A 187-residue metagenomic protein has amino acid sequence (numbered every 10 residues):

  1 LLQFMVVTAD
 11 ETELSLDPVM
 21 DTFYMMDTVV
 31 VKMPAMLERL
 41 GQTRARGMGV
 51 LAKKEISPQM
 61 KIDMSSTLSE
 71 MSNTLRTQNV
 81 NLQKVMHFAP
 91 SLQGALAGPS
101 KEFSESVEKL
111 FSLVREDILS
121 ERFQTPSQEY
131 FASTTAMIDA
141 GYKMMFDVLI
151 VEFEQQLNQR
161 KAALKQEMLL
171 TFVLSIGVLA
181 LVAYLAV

Functional and structural regions predicted by a protein language model:
L1-V187: Hydrophobic alpha-helical segments
